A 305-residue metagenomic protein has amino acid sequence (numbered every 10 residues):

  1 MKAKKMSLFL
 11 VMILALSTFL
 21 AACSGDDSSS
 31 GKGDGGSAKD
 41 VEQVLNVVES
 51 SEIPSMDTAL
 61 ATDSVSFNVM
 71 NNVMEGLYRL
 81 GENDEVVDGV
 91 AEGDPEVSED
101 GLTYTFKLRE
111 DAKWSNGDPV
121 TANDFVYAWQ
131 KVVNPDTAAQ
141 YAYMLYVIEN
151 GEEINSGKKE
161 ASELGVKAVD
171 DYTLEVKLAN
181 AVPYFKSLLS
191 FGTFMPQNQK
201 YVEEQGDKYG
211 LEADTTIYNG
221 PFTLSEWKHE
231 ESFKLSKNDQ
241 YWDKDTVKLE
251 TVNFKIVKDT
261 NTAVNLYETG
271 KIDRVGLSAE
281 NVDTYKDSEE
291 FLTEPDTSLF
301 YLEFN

Functional and structural regions predicted by a protein language model:
F19-A22: C-terminal motif of bacterial Sec signal peptides marking the signal peptidase cleavage site
S24-D26: Bacterial signal peptide processing site
V48-E99, I217: N-terminal lobe/hinge region of extracytoplasmic solute-binding protein
G93-Y141: Aromatic- and charge-enriched surface segment that lines or borders ligand/interaction sites
K107, Q140-Q199: Surface-exposed binding/hinge segments that line and control ligand-binding clefts or catalytic entry sites
R109, S236-Q240, T297-N305: A bilobed periplasmic-binding-protein/Venus flytrap-type ligand-binding module shared by bacterial periplasmic
L178-V247, T251: Gly/Pro-rich hinge or "lid" segments in bacterial periplasmic/extracellular proteins
Q240-T284, D296: Ligand-site clamp/hinge motif
